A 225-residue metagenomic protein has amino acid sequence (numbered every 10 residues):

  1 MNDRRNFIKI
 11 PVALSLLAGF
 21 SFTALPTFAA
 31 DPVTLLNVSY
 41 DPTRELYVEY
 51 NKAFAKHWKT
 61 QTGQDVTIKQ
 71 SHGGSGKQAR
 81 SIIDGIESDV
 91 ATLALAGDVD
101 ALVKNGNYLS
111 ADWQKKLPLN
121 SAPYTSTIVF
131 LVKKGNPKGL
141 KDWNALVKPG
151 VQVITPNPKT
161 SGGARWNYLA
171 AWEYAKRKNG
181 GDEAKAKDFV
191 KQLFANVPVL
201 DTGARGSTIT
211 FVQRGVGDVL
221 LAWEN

Functional and structural regions predicted by a protein language model:
R4-I8: N-terminal export leaders
V12-L17, F22: Hydrophobic helical h-region of N-terminal Sec-dependent signal peptides in bacterial secretory/periplasmic proteins
A24-P26: N-terminal signal peptide c-region/cleavage motif recognized by signal peptidases
A29-N105, K116-L117, W223: Early extracytoplasmic/lumenal segment of secretory-pathway proteins
V33, E87-S88, P149-V153, G215-D218: Loop/turn elements at helix/coil->beta-strand transitions in domains of secreted/extracellular proteins
P42-L46, Y50, Q78, A94-D98 (+4 more regions): Stable alpha-helical elements in mature extracytoplasmic
V103-R177: A conserved helix-loop-strand patch within extracytoplasmic ligand-binding domains of the periplasmic binding
K178-N225: Ligand-binding pocket segment of bilobal, Venus flytrap-like solute-binding proteins
